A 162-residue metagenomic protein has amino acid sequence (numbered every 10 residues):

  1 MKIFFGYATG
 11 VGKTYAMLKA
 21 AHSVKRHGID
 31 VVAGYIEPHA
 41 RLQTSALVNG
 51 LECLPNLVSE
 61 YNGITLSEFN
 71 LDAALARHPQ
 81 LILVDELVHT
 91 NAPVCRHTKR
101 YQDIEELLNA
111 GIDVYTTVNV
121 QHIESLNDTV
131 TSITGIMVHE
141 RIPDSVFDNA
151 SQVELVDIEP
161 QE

Functional and structural regions predicted by a protein language model:
M1-A76: Conserved P-loop
A21, Y101-L108, P143-F147: Short amphipathic alpha-helical segments and helix-helix/interface helices
D30, H78-L81, L107-T116: Loop/turn-to-beta-strand initiation segments
E37-L42, V88-H89, V114, V120-S125 (+1 more regions): Conserved nucleotide-binding/hydrolysis micro-motifs of P-loop NTPases
L66-S67, K99-R100, H139, P143: Amphipathic coiled-coil/heptad-repeat helices and related helical stalk/stem segments that mediate oligomerization
I82-V84, D113-V120, N149, V156: Structural recognition of the conserved hydrophobic beta-strand(s) that form the central parallel beta-sheet of P-loop
E86-Y101, S125-D128: Conserved ATPase-coupling elements of RecA-like P-loop NTPase cores
Q121-E162: Conserved phosphate-handling catalytic cores of large alpha/beta enzymes
